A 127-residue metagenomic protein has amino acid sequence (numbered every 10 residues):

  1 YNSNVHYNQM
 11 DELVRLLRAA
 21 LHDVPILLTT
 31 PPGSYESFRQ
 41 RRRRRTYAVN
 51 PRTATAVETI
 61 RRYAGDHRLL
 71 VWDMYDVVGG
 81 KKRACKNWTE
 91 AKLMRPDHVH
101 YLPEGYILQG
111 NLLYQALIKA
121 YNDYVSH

Functional and structural regions predicted by a protein language model:
Y1-Y7, G33-S34: Oxyanion-hole/transition-state-stabilizing segment in secreted/luminal serine hydrolases and related acyltransferases
N4-D11, R15, N111, Q115: Amphipathic, non-transmembrane alpha-helical secondary structure
M10-V14, R18, P25-T30, S34 (+1 more regions): Conserved, well-ordered alpha-helix/loop/beta-strand core segments that scaffold catalytic motifs
R18-A20, D123: Surface-exposed acidic, glycine-flexible loop patches that form ligand/cofactor-binding and adhesion interfaces
L21-I26, D66-L70: Loop/turn elements at helix/coil->beta-strand transitions in domains of secreted/extracellular proteins
S34-H127: Catalytic His-Asp segment of secreted/periplasmic serine-dependent ester chemistry enzymes
